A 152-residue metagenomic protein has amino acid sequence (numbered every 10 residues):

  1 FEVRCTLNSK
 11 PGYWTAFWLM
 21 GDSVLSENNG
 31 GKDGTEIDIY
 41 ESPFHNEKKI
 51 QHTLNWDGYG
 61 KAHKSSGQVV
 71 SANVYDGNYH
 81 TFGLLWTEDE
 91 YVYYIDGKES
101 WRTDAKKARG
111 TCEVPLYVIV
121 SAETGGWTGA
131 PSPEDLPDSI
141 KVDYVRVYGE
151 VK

Functional and structural regions predicted by a protein language model:
F1-K152: GH16 jelly-roll
